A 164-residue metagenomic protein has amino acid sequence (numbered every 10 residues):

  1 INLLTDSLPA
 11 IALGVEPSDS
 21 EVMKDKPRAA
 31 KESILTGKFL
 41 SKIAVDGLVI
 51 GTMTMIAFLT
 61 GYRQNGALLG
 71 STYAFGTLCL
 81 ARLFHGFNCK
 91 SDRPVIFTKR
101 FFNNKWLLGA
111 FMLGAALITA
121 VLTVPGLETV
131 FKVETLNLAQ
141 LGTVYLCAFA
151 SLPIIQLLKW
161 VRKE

Functional and structural regions predicted by a protein language model:
I1-E164: C-terminal transmembrane helices and immediately adjacent loops/tails of multi-pass membrane transport proteins
